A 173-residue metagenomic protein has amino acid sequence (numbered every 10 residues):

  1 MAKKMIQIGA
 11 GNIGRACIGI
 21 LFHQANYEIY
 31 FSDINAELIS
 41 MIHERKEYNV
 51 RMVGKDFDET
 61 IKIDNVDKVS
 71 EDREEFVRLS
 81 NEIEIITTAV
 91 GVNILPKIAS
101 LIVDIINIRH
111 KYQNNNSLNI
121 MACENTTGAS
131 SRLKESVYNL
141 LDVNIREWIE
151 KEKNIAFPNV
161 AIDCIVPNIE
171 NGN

Functional and structural regions predicted by a protein language model:
A2-I6, N12-N173: Substrate/ligand-engaging "lid" and interaction regions
